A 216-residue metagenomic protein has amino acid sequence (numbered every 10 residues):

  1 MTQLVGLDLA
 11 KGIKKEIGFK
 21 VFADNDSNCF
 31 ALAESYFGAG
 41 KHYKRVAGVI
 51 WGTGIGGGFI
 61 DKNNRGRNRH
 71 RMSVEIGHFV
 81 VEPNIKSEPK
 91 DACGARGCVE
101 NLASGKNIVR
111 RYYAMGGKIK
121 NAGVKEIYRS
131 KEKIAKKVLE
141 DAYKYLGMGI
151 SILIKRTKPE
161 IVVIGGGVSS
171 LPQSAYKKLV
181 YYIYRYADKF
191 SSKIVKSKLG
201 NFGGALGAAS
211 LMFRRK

Functional and structural regions predicted by a protein language model:
M1-C29: N-terminal glycine/serine-rich phosphate-binding loop of ATP-dependent small-molecule kinases, especially carbohydrate
A10-F19, A33-Y43, R65, V80-K216: ATP-binding/phosphotransfer module of carbohydrate and carboxylate kinases, centering on a glycine-rich
D26, G52, A208: Active-site glycine-centered loops adjacent to acidic/histidine catalytic or metal-binding residues that shape
A47-V49: Conserved beta-strand elements of the Class I
G52-G54, V168-S169: Short glycine-rich anion-binding loops that position phosphate/pyrophosphate groups of nucleotides and phosphorylated
I55-I60: Short beta-strand scaffold segments in enzyme catalytic cores
M72-I76: Structural signature of FAD isoalloxazine-binding scaffolds in flavoprotein oxidoreductases
